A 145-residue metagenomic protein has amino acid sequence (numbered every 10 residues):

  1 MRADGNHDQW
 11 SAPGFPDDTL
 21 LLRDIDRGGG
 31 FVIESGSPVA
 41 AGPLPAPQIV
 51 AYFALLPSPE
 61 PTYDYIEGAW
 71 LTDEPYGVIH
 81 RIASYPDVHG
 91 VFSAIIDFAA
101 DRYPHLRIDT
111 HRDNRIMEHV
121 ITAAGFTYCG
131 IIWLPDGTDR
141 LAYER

Functional and structural regions predicted by a protein language model:
M1-L20: Conserved GNAT-fold acetyl-CoA-binding loop/helix
D18-P38, S58-E60: A short helix-loop-beta-strand connector motif used in the catalytic cores of GNAT acetyltransferases and, in some
G29-E34, Y52, R81, R107 (+1 more regions): Short hydrophobic/aromatic beta-strand element in the GNAT-like acyltransferase core that lines or flanks the acyl-donor
V32, A41-P61, V78: Conserved beta-strand in the GNAT
A54-D87: Conserved acyl-donor/pantetheine-binding loop and adjacent beta-alpha core of acyl/acetyltransferases and related
V78, D101-D113: Conserved GNAT acetyl-CoA-binding A-motif
S84-D101, E118-A123: Conserved acetyl-CoA-binding loop-helix of GNAT-fold acetyltransferases
S93, R112-I131, P135-T138: Conserved active-site alpha-helix within GNAT-family acetyltransferase domains
